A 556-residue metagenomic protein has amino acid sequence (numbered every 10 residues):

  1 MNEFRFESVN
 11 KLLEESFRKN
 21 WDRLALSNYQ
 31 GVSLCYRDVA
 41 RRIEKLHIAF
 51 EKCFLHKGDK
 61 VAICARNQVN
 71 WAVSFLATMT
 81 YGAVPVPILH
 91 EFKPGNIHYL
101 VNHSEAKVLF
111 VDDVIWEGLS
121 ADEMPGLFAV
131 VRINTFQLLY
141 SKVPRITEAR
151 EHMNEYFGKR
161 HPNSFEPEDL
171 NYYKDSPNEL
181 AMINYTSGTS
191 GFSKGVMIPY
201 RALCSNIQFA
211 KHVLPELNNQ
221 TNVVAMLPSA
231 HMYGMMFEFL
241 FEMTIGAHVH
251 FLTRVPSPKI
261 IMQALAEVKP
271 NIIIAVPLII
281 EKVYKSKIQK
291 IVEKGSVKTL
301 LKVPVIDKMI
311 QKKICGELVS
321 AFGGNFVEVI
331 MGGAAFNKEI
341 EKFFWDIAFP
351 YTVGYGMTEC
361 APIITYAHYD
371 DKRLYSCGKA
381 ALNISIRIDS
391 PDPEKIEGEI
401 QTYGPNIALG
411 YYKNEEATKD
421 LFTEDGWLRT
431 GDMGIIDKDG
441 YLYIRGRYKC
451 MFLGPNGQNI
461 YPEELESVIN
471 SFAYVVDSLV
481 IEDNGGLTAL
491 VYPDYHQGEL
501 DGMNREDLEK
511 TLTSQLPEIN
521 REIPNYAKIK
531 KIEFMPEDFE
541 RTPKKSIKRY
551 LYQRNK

Functional and structural regions predicted by a protein language model:
R5, E14, D22-Q68, A72-L76 (+2 more regions): Conserved AMP-binding/adenylate-forming core of the ANL superfamily
W21-D22, R150-Y185, F192, E216-N222: Conserved pre-ATP/AMP-binding loop-to-beta segment of ANL
C35-R37, Y173, A181-I207: Conserved AMP-binding A3 loop
C53, T80, V84-G158, G485: Structural core segment of the AMP-binding/adenylate-forming
C204-N222, S229-G316, N325: Conserved AMP-binding/adenylation subdomain of ANL enzymes
N271-I274, Y284-K372: Gly/Ser/Thr-rich phosphate-binding loop
R387, E394-G454: Conserved ATP-binding/catalytic segment of the ANL
F452, D477, E482-T488, L516-K556: Conserved C-terminal "lid"/linker of ANL adenylate-forming enzymes
